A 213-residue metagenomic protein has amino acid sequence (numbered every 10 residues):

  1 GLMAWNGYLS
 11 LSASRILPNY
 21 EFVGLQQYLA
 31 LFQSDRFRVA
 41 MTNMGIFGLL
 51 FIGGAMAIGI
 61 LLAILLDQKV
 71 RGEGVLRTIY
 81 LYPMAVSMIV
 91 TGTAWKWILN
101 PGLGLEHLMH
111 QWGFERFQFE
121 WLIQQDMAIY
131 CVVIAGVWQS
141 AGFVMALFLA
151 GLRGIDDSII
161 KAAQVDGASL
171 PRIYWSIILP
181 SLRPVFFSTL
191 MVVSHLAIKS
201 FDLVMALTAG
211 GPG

Functional and structural regions predicted by a protein language model:
G1-G213: A structural signal for multi-pass alpha-helical bundles of membrane permease subunits that mediate small-molecule
